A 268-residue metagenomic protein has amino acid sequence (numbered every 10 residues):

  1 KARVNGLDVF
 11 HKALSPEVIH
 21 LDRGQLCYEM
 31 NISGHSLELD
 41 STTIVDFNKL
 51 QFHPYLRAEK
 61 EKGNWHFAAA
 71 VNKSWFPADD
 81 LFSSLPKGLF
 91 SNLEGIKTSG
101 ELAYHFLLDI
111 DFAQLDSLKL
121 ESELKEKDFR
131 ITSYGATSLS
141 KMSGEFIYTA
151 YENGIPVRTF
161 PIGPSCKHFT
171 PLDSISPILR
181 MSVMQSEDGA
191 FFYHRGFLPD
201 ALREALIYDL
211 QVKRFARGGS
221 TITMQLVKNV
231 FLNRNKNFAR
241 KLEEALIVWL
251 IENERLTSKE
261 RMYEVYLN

Functional and structural regions predicted by a protein language model:
K1-N268: Juxtamembrane regions of bacterial inner-membrane/periplasmic proteins, predominantly the peptidoglycan biogenesis
